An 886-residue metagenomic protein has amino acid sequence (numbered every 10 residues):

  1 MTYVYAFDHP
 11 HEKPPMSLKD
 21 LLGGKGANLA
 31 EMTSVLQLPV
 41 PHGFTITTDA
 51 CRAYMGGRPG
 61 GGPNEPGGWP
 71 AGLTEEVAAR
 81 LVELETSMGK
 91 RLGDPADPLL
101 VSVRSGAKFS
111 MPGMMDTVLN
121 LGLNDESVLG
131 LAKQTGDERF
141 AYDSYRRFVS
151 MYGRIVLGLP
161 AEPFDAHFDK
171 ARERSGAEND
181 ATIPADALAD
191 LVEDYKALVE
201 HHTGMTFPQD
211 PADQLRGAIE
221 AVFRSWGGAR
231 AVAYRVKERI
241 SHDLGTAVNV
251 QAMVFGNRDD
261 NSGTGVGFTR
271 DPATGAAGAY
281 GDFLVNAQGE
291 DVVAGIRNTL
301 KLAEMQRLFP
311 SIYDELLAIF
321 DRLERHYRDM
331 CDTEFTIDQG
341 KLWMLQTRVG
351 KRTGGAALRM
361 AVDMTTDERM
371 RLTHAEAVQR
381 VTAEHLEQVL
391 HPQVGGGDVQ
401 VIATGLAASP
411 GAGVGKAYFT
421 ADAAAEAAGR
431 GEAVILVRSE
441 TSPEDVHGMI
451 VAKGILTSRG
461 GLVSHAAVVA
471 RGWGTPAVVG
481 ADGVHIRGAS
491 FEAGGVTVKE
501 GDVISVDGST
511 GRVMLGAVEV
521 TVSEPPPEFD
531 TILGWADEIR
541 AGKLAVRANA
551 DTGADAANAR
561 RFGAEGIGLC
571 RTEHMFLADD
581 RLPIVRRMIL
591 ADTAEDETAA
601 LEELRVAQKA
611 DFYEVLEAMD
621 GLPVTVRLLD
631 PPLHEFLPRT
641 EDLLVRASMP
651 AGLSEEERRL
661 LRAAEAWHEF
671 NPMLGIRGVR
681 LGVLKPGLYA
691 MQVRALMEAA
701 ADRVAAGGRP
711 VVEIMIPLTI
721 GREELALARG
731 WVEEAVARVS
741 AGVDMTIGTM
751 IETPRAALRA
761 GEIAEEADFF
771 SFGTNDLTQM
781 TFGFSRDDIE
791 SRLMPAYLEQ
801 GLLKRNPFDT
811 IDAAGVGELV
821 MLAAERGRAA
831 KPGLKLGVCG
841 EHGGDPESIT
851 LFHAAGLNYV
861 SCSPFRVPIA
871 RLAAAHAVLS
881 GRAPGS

Functional and structural regions predicted by a protein language model:
M1-G397, E426, E432-I435, S442-H447 (+11 more regions): Nucleotide/phosphate-binding sheet-loop regions of phosphoryl- and nucleotidyl-transfer enzymes
F44, A481-D482, A517, T774 (+1 more regions): Short secondary-structure boundary segments
R104-S105, P525-T531, W535-G885: Conserved alpha/beta-domain cores
W226, V389-G415, T531-A548, D555-N558: Flexible inter-domain linker/hinge segments
N249, Y418, I435-V437, L456 (+3 more regions): Structural motif
T404-E444, A493-T531: Extended, non-globular alpha-helical segments
V437-S439, S458, G480, N549 (+2 more regions): Structural motif
P476-A477: Hydrophobic alpha-helical bundles that form the membrane domains of multi-pass transporters
